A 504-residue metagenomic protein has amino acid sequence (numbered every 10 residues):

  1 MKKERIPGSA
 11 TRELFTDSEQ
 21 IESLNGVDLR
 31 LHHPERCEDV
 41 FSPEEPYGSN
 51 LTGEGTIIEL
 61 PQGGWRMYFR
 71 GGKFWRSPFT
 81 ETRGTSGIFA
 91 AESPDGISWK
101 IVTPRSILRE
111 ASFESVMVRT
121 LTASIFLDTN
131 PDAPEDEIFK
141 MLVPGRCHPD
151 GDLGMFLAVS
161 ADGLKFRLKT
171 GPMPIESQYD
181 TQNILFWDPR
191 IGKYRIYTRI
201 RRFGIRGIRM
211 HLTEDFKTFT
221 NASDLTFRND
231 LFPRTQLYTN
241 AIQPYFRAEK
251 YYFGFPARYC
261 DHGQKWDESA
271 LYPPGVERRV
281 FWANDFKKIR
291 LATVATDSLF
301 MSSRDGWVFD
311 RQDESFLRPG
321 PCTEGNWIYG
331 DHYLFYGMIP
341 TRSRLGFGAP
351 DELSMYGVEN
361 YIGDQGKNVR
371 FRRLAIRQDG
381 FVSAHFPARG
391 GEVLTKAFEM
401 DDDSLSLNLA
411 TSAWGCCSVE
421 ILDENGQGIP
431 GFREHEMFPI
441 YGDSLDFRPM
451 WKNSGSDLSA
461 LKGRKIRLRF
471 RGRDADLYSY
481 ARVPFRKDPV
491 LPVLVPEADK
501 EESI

Functional and structural regions predicted by a protein language model:
M1-I504: Carbohydrate-active catalytic/glycan-binding domains of CAZyme proteins, especially the secreted or lumenal ectodomains
